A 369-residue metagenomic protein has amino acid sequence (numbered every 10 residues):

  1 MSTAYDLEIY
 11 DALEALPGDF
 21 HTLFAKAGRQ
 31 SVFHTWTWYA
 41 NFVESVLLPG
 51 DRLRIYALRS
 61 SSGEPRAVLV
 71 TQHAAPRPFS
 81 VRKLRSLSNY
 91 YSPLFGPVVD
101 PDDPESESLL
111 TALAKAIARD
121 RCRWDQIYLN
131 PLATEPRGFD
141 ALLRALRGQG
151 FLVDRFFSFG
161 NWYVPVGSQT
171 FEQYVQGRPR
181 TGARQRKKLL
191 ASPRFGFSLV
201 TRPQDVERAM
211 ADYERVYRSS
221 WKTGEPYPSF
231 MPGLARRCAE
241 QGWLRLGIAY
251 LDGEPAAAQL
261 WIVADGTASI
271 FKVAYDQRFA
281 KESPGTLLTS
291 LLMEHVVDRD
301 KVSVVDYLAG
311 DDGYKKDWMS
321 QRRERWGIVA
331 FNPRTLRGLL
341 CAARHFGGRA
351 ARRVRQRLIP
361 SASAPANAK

Functional and structural regions predicted by a protein language model:
S2-A4, H73, F139-Q173, D300-K369: Active-site/acyl-donor-binding loops of N-acyltransferases
A4-S86, P131-N161, P165-K281: A conserved beta-strand-loop-helix scaffold within acyl/acetyltransferase catalytic domains
F42-S45, Y91-F95, D103-E107, W162-S168 (+8 more regions): Low-complexity, flexible helical/coil segments
L53, L58-S60, A74-F157, D265-R323: Acyl-donor binding region in acyl/amide transferases
L113-A114, V175-R184, A342-G347: Short intrinsically disordered coil segments
A116, V216, R353: Solvent-exposed, charged/polar functional surfaces in cytosolic regulatory/catalytic domains
